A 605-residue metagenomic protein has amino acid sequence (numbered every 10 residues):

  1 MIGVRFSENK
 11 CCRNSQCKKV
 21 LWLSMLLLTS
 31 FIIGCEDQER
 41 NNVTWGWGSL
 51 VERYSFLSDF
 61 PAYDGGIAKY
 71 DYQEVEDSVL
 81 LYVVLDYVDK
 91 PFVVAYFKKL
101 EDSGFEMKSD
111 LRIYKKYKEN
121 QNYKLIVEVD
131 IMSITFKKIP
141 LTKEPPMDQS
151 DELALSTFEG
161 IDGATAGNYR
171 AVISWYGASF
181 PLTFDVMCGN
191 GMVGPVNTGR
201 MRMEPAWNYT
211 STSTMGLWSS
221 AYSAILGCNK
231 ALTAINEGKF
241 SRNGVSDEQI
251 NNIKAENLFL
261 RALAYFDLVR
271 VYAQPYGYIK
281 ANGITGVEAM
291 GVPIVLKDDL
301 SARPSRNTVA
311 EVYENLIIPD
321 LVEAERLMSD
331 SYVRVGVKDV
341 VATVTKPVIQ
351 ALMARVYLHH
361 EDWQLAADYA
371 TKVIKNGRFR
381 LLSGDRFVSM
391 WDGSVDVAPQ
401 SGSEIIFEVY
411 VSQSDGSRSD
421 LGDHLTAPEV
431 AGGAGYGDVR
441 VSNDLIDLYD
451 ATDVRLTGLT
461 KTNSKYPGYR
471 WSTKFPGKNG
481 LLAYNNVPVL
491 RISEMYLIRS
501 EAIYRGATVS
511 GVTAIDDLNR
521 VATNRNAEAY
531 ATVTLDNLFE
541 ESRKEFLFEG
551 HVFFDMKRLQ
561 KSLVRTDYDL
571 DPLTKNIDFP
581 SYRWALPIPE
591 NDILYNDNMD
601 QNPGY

Functional and structural regions predicted by a protein language model:
F31-G34: C-terminal motif of bacterial Sec signal peptides marking the signal peptidase cleavage site
E36-T44, K137-T183, A370, Y449 (+2 more regions): Membrane-proximal, proline-rich intrinsically disordered regions
E39-Y82, F136-I139: Compositionally biased P/S/T/G-rich terminal and signal peptide-adjacent segments that lie outside catalytic cores
S179-P195, A273-E288, D330-S419: Short, surface-exposed recognition loops and adjoining beta-strand edges that mediate ligand/DNA contacts, enriched
G199-A273, N307, R326-M328, L481-V487 (+3 more regions): Conserved, well-structured interaction surfaces
W363, V509-G511: TPR-repeat structural position
K372-K375, F379-A507, D517, Q560-Y605: Elongated scaffold/linker segments in the mid-to-C-terminal portions of large proteins
